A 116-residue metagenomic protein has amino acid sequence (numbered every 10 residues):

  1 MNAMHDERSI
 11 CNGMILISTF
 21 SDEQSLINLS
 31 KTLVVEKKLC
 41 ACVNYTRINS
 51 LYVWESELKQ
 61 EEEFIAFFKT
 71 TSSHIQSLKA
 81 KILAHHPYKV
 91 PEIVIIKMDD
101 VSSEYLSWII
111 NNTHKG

Functional and structural regions predicted by a protein language model:
M1-G116: Positively charged, small/polar-rich N-terminal and surface patches that mediate targeting and assembly and bind
